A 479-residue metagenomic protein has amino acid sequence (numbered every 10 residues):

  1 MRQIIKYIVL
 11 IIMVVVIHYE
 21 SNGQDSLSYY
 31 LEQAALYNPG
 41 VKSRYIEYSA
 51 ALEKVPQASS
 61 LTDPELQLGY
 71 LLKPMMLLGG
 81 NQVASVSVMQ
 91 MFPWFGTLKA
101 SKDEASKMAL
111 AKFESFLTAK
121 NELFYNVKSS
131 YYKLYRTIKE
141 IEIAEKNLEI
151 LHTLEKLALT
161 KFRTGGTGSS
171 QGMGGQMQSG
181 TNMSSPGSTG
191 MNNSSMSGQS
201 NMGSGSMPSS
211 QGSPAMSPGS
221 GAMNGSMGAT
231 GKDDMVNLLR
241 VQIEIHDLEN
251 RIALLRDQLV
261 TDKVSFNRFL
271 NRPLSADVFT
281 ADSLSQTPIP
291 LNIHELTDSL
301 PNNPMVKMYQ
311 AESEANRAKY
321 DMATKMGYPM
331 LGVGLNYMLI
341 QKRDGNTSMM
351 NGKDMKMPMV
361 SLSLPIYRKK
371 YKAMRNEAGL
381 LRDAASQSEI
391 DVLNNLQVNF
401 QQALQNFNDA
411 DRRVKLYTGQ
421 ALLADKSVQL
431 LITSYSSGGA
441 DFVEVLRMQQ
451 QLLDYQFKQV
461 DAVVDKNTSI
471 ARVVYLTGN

Functional and structural regions predicted by a protein language model:
M1-V9, I17: Bacterial N-terminal signal peptides that target proteins for export
Q3, K120-L300, N406: Periplasmic alpha-helical coiled-coil/stalk elements that build and connect Gram-negative outer-membrane
Y19-Y70, S87, M91-P93, T97-A100 (+6 more regions): Bacterial Sec-pathway N-terminal export signals of envelope proteins
K42-I46, S59, P93-L123, K307-M308 (+4 more regions): Sec/SRP-type N-terminal targeting helices
Q67-S101, M177-M227, D282-P290, G334-I366 (+1 more regions): Small/polar, glycine/serine/threonine/aspartate-rich low-complexity segments that form flexible
S106, M235-I243, N376, F442-Q450: Short, charged, amphipathic alpha-helical segments
H152, N192-N193, G198-S200, N250-R272 (+1 more regions): Short segments within alpha-helical structural elements
P288, I293-K342, K356: Acidic, glycine-rich loop-and-beta core segments that form the ion-binding/anion-interacting portion of active sites
